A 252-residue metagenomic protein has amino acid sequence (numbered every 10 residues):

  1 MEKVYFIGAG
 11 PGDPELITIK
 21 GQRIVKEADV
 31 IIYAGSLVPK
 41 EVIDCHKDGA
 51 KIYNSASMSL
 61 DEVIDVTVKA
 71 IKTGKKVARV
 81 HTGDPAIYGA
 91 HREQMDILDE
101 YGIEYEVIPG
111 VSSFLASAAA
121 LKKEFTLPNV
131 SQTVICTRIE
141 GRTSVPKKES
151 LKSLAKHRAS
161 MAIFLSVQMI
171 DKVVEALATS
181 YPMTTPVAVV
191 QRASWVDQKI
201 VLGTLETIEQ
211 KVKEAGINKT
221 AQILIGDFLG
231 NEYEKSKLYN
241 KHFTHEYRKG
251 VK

Functional and structural regions predicted by a protein language model:
M1-V111, A221: Class I S-adenosyl-L-methionine
E2, D84-H157, K199-L202: Class I SAM-dependent methyltransferase SAM-binding "motif I" and its flanking Rossmann-like core
E2-V4, T73-V77, T133, G141 (+1 more regions): A contiguous loop/helix-start segment that scaffolds small-molecule binding in enzyme catalytic cores
L16-K20, P39-K40, I64-D65, K122-K123 (+3 more regions): A generic local structural motif
Q22, D44, K69, T126-L127 (+3 more regions): Short secondary-structure boundary/capping segments
P39-K40, F114, I170-D171: Short, well-ordered alpha-helical microsegments
